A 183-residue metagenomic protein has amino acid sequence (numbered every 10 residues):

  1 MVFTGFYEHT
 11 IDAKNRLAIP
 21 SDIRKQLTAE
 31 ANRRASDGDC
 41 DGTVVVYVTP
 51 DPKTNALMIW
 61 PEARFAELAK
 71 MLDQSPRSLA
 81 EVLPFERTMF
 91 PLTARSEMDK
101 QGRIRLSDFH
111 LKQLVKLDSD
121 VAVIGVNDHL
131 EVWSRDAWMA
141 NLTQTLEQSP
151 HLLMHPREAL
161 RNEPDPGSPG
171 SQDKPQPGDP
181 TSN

Functional and structural regions predicted by a protein language model:
M1-H9, A13, I23-Q101, D108-N183: Flexible "stalk/tail and boundary" regions
